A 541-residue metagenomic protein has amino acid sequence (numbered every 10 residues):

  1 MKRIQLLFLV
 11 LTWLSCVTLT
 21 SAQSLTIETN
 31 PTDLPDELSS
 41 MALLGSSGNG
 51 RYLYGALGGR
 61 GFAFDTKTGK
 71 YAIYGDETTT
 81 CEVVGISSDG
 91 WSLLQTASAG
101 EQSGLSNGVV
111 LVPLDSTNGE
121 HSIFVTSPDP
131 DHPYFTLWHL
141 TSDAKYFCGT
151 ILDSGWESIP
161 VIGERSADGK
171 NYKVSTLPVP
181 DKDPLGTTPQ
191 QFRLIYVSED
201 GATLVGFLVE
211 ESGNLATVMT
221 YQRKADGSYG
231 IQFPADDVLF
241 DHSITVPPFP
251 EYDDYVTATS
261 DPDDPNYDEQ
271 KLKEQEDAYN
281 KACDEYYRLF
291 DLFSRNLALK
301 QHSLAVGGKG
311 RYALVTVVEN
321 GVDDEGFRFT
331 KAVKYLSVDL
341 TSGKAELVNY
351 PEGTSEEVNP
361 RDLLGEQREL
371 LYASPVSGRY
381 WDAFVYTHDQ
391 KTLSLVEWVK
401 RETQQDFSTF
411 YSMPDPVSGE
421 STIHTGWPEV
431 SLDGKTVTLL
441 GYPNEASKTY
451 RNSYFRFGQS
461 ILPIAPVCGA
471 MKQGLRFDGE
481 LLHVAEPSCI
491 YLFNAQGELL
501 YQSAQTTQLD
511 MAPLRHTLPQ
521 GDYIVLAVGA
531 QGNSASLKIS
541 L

Functional and structural regions predicted by a protein language model:
M1-F8: Bacterial N-terminal signal peptides that target proteins for export
F8-V17: Bacterial N-terminal signal peptides
T18-A22: Sec/Tat signal peptide C-region and signal peptidase I cleavage site
Q23-I244, F290-I461: Conserved "turn/edge" positions that cap or connect secondary-structure elements within repeat/scaffolded domains
V246-Y286: Long intrinsically disordered, low-complexity regions that are acidic and Ser/Thr-rich
A465-L541: C-terminal outer-membrane/trafficking sorting elements
